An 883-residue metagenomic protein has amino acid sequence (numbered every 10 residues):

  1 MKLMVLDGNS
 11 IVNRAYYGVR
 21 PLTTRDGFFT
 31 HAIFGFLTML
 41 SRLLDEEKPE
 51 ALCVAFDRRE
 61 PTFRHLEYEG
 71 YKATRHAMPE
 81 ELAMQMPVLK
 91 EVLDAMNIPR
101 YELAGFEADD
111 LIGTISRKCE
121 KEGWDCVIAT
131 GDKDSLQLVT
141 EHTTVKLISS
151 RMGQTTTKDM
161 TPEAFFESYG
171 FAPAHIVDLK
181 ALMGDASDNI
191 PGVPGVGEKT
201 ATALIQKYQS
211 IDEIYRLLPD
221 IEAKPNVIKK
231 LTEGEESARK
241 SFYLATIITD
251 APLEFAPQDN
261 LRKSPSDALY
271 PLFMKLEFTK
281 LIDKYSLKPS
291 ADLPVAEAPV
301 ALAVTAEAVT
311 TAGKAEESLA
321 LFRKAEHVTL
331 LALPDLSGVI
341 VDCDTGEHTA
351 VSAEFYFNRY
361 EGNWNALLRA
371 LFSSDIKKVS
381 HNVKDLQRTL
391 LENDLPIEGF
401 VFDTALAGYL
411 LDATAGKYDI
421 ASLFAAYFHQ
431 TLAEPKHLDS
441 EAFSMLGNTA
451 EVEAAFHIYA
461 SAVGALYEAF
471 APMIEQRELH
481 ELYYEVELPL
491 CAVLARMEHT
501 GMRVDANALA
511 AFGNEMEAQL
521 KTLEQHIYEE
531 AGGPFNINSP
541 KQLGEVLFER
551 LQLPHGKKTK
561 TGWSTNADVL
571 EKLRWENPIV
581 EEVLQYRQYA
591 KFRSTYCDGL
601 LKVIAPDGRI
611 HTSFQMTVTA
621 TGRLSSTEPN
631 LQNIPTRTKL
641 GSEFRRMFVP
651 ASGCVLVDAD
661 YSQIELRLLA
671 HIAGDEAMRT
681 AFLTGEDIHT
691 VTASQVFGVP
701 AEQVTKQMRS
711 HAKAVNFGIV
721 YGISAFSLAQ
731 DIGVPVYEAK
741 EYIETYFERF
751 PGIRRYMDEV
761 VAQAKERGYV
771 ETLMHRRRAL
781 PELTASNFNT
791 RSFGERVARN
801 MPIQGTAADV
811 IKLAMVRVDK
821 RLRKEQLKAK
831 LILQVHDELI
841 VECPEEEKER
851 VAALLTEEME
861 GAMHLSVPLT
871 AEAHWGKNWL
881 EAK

Functional and structural regions predicted by a protein language model:
M1-P99, T772, A785: Domain-level signal for Mg2+-assisted phosphodiester chemistry and nucleotide/NA-binding surfaces in nucleic-acid
L22-T24, A73-L253: Extended two-metal-dependent nuclease catalytic cores across DNA- and RNA-processing enzymes
M152-K158, P162-K180, V300-V304, S337 (+3 more regions): Active-site-proximal helix-loop-helix substrate-binding element of RNase H-like nuclease domains
G234-R359, F372, H381, L423 (+8 more regions): Conserved "right-hand" nucleotidyltransferase catalytic core of DNA-directed polymerases
I340-T345, S352, L411, Y418-E434 (+3 more regions): Function-dense linear segments that define catalytic or interfacial modules in macromolecule-processing proteins
I474-V486, L490, V810, A814-V835 (+1 more regions): Active-site palm subdomain of RNA-directed nucleic acid polymerases
H499, D607, H611-T612, M616-T619 (+3 more regions): Conserved catalytic core of nucleic-acid polymerases
A518-Q525, E529-E581, E748-R796, N800-P802 (+1 more regions): C-terminal polymerase-core module
